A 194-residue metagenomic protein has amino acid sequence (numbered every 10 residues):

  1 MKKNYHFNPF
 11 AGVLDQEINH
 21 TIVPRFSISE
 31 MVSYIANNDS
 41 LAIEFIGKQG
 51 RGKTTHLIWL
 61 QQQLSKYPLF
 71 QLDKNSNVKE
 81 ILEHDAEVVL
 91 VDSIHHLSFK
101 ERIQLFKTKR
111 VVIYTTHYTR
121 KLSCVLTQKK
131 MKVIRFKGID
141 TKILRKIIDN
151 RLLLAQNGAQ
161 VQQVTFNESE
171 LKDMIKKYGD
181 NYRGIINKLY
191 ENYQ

Functional and structural regions predicted by a protein language model:
M1-D39, V112, Y182, E191-Q194: A short, basic N-terminal segment
N37-L57: Walker A/P-loop nucleotide-binding motif
K53-P68: P-loop NTPase Walker A phosphate-binding motif
Q71-Q104, V111-T119: Conserved P-loop NTPase "ATPase switch" module shared by AAA+ and STAND
H96, Y118-L122, I139-R145: Conserved nucleotide-binding/hydrolysis micro-motifs of P-loop NTPases
T119-M131: Short regulatory helix/loop adjacent to the ATP-binding pocket of P-loop NTPases
I134-E168: Conserved small helical "lid"/interfacial subdomain of P-loop NTPases
Q163-Q194: Amphipathic alpha-helical "lid/sensor" segments that cap RecA-like P-loop NTPase cores
